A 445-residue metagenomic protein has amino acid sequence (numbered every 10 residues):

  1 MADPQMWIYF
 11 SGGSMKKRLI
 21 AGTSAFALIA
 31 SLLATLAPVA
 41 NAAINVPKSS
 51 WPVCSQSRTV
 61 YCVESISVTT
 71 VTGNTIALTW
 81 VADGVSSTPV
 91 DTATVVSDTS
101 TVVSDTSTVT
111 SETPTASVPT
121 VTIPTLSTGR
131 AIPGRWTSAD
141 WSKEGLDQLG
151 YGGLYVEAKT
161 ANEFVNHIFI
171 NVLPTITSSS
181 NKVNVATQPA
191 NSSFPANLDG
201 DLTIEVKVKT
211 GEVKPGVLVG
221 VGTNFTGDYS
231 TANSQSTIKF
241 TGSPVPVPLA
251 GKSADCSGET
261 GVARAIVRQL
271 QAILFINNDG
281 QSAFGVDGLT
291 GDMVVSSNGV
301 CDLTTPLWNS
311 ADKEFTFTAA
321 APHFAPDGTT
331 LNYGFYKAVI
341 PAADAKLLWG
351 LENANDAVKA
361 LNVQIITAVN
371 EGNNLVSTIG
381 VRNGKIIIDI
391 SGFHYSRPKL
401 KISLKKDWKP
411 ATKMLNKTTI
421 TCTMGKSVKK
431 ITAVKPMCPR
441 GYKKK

Functional and structural regions predicted by a protein language model:
M1-S14: Short, Lys/Arg-enriched N-terminal segments with co-localized hydrophobic residues within the first ~10-30 amino acids
W7-Y9, P38-G150, A161: Low-complexity, acidic Ser/Thr/Pro-rich repeat tracts that form intrinsically disordered stalk/linker regions of very
S11-A42: Secretory targeting and sorting signals
T59-G73, A263-V267, N309-S310, V428-T432 (+1 more regions): Extracellular/mature segments of secreted proteins
T94-T115, P133-T419: Extended, non-transmembrane interaction/recognition domains
K413-K445: Mature, structured domains enriched in cysteine- and short glycine motifs
